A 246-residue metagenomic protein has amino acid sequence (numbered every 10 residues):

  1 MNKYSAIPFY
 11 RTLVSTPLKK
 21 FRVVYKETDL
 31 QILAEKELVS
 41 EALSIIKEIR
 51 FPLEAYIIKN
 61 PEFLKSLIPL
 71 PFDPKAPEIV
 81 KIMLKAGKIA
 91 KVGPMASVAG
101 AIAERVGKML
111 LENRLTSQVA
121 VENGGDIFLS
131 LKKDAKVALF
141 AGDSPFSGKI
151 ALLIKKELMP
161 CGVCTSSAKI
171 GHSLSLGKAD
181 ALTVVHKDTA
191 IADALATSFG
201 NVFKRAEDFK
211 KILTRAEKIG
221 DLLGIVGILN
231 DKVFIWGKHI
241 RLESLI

Functional and structural regions predicted by a protein language model:
M1-T28, E35-L38: N-terminal basic/disordered segments at the start of proteins
N2-P8, A138, I235-I246: Glycine-rich anion-binding loops and their surrounding alpha/beta cores
V23-I57: Polybasic, low-complexity association/targeting segments
A34, L38-E41, I45, P71 (+6 more regions): Catalytic cores of large soluble enzymes that bind and process phosphate-bearing ligands
I45-N113: A glycine-rich, hydrophobic loop/mini-helix early in the fold
I49-P52, Y56, S198-V202, R215: Conserved short hydrophobic interaction patches
Y56-L70, S117-Q118, A206-W236: Flexible, glycine/charged-enriched surface loops at secondary-structure junctions
I82-V92, A96-V106, L110-E112, T116-I212 (+1 more regions): Conserved mixed alpha/beta catalytic, RNA-binding, or beta-rich assembly cores of soluble enzyme, regulatory
